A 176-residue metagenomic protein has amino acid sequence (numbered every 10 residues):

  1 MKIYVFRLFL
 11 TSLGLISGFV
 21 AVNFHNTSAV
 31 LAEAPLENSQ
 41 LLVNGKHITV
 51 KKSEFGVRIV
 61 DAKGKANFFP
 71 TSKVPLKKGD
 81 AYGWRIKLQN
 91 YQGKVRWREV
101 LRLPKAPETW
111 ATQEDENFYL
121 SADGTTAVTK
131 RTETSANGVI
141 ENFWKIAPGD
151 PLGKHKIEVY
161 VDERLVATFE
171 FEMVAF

Functional and structural regions predicted by a protein language model:
K2-L13: Bacterial N-terminal signal peptides that target proteins for export
G14-A21: Hydrophobic h-region of N-terminal signal peptides that target proteins for export in Gram-negative bacteria
A21-A34: Signal peptide processing junction and immediate N-terminal pro/mature segment of secreted/exported proteins
E33-I146, Y160, V166-T168: Contiguous segments within soluble domain cores/interaction surfaces
P151-E158: A glycine-anchored, Pro-Gly-centered beta-turn/N-cap motif
L165-F176: Short beta-strand elements
